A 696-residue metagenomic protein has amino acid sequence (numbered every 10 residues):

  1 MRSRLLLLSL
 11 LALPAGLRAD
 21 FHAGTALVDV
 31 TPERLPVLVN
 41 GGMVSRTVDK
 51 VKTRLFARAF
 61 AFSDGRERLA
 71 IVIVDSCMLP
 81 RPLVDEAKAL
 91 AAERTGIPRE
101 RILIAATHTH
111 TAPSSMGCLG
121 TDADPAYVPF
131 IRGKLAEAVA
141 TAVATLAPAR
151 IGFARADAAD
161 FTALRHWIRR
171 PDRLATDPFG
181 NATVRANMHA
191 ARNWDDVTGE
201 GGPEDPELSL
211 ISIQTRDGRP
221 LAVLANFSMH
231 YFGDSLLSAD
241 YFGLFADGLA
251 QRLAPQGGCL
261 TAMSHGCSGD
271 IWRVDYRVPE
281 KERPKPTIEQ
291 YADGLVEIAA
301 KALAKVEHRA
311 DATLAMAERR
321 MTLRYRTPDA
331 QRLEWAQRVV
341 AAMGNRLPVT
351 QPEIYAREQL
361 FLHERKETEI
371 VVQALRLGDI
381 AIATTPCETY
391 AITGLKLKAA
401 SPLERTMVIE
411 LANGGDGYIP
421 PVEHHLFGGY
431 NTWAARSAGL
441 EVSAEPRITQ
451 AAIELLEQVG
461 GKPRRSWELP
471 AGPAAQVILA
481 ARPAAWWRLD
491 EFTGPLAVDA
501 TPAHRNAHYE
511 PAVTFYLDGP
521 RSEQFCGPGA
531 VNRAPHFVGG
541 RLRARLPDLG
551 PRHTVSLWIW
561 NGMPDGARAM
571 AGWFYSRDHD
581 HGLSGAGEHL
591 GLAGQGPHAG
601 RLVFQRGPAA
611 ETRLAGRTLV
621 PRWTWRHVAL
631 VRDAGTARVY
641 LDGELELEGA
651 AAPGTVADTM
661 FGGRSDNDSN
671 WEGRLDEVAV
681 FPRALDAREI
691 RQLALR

Functional and structural regions predicted by a protein language model:
M1-L6: Bacterial N-terminal signal peptides that target proteins for export
S9-R18: Hydrophobic h-region of N-terminal signal peptides that target proteins for export in Gram-negative bacteria
A19-A105, T109-L260, S264-I271, D275-R277 (+3 more regions): Conserved beta-alpha junction segments in alpha/beta enzyme cores
S466-G540, D565-A569, D578-S584, G596 (+1 more regions): Extracytoplasmic low-complexity segments
P473-L479, A534-V555, S576-D578, R613-L619 (+1 more regions): Short surface loop/edge beta-strand patches of beta-sandwich-type extracellular domains that form ligand-contact sites
A485-T493, H553-M563, H627, Y640 (+1 more regions): Extracellular, beta-strand-rich glycan-interacting domains
H508-G539, S556-D565, H589-A652: Extracellular glycan-interaction surfaces
L647-R674: Flexible glycan-contacting loops in extracellular carbohydrate-active proteins
